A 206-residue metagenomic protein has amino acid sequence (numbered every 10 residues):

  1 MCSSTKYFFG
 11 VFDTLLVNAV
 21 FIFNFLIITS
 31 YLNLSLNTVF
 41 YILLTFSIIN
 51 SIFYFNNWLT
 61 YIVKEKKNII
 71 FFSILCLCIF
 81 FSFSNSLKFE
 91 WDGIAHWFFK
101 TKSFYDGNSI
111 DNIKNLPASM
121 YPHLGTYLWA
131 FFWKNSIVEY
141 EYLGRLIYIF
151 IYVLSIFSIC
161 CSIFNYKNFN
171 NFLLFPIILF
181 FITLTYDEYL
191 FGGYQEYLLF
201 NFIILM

Functional and structural regions predicted by a protein language model:
M1-V63: Membrane-embedded, hydrophobic transmembrane alpha-helices
F9-D13, Y142, F157-L184: Transmembrane-helix signature of polytopic, membrane-embedded enzymes that assemble or transfer cell-envelope glycans
V20-N24, I48-N57, L146-K167: Transmembrane-helix motifs of polytopic, lipid-linked glycan transferases
S30-L34, N85-F89, T185-Y194: Membrane-interface helix caps and helix-loop-helix hairpins in membrane proteins
I48-I52, K66-D92: Transmembrane signal-anchor helices characteristic of membrane glycosylation enzymes that use polyprenol
S86-K100, D106-L128, V138-E139: Extracytoplasmic catalytic/substrate-binding loops of multi-pass membrane glycan-assembly enzymes
H123, N135-S155: Loop-to-helix entry region of an early transmembrane alpha helix in multi-pass inner-membrane enzymes
E141, F175-N201, L205: Aromatic- and kink-enriched transmembrane "portal" helix at the membrane-lumen/periplasm boundary that abuts
